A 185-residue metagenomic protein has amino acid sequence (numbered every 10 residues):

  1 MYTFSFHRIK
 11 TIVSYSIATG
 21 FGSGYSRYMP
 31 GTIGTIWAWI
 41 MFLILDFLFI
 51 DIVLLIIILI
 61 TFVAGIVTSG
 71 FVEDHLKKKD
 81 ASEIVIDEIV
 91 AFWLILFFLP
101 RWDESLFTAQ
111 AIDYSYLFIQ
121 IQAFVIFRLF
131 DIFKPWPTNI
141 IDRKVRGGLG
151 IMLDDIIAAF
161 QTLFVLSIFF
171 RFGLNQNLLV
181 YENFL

Functional and structural regions predicted by a protein language model:
M1-I33, V67-L96, V125-Q161: Interhelical loop and helix-boundary elements at the membrane-water interface of polytopic inner-membrane proteins
G31-G34, T108-Q110: Short alpha-helical "patches" and their helix-cap loops
T32-I36, I52-L59, L117, I121-V125 (+1 more regions): Hydrophobic alpha-helical transmembrane segments
F42-L55, F97-I119, I168-L185: Helix-coil boundary and interhelical linker segments in multi-pass alpha-helical membrane proteins
D113-I121, F133, V145: Short, well-structured alpha-helical patches and their helix-loop capping segments that border functional surfaces
D155-L174: Final/C-terminal transmembrane alpha-helix of multipass membrane proteins
